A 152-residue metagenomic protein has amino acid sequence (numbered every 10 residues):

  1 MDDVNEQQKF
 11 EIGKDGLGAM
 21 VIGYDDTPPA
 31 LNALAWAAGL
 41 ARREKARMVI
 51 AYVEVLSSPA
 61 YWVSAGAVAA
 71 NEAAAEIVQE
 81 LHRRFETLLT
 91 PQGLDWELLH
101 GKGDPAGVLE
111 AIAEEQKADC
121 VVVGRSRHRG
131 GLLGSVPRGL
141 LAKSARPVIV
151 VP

Functional and structural regions predicted by a protein language model:
M1-D15, T87-V121: Structural beta-alpha unit
Q8-A67: Small/aliphatic-rich secondary-structure junction motif
V49-A51, E97-G101, I149: General small-molecule cofactor/ligand-binding pocket signal
Y52-V53, G124-S126, P152: Short secondary-structure boundary segments
A65-A69, E115-K117, G139-L140: Short, hinge-like loop/turn segments at secondary-structure boundaries
A67-E80: A short acidic, glycine-rich active-site loop that binds or catalyzes chemistry on phosphate/adenosine moieties
C120-K143: Glycine-rich, Arg-bearing micro-motifs that act as flexible, cationic patches
K143-P152: Short, acidic/small-residue loops that bind anionic groups at enzyme active sites
